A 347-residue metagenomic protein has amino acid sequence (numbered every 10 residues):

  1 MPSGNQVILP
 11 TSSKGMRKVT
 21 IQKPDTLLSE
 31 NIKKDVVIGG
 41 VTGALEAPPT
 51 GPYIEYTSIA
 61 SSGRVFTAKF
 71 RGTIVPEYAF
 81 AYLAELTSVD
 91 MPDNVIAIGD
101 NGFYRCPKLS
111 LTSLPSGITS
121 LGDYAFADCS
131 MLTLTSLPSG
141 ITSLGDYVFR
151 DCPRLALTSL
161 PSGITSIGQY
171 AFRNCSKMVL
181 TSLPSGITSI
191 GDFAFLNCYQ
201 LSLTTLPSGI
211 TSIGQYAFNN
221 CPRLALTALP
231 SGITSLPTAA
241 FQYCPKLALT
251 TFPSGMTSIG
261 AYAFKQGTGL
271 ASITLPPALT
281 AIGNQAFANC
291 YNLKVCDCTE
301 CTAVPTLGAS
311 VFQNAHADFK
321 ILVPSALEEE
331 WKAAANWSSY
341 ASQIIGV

Functional and structural regions predicted by a protein language model:
M1-A68, G72-I74: Surface-exposed receptor/substrate recognition regions of extracellular proteins
G39-L45, S338-V347: A recurrent domain-boundary module in secreted/ectodomain proteins
A60-I74, A84-A97, P107-S120, S130-S143 (+9 more regions): Structural signature of tandem-repeat unit edges
E77-A79, G99-R105, G122-D128, G145-R150 (+7 more regions): Consensus positions within tandem repeat domains that build extended binding/scaffold surfaces
A309-N314, A335: A structural signal for leucine-rich repeat
S325-E330, N336-W337: Acidic glycine-/aspartate-rich tracts in secreted/extracellular proteins
